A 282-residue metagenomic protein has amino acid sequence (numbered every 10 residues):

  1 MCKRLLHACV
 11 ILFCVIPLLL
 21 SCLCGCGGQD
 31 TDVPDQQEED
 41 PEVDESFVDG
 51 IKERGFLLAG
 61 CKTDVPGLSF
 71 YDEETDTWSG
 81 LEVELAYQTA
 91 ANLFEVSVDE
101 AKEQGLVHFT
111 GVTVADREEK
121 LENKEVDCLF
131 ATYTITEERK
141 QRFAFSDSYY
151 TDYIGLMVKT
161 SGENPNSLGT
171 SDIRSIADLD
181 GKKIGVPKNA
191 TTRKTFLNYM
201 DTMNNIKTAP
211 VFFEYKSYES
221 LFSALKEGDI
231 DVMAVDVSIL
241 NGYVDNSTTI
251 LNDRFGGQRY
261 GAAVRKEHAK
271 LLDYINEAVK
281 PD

Functional and structural regions predicted by a protein language model:
M1-F13: Bacterial N-terminal signal peptides that target proteins for export
S21-G25: C-terminal motif of bacterial Sec signal peptides marking the signal peptidase cleavage site
D32-A131, E214: Extracytoplasmic small-molecule ligand-binding "clamshell" domains of the periplasmic binding protein/Venus flytrap
L58-P66, W78-V96, T134, T151-Y218 (+1 more regions): Bilobed "Venus flytrap"/periplasmic-binding protein-like clamshell domains and structurally analogous long
T63, Y150-P165, V237-V279: Periplasmic-binding protein-like
Y87, A91, D99-D178, N246-R254: Acidic, polar ligand-binding/catalytic clefts
T89, L121-E122, L179, L221-K226 (+2 more regions): Hydrophobic residues within well-ordered alpha-helices
D116, F130-R142, T195-M203, E219-G256: A ligand-binding cleft/hinge motif common to bilobed small-molecule-binding domains
